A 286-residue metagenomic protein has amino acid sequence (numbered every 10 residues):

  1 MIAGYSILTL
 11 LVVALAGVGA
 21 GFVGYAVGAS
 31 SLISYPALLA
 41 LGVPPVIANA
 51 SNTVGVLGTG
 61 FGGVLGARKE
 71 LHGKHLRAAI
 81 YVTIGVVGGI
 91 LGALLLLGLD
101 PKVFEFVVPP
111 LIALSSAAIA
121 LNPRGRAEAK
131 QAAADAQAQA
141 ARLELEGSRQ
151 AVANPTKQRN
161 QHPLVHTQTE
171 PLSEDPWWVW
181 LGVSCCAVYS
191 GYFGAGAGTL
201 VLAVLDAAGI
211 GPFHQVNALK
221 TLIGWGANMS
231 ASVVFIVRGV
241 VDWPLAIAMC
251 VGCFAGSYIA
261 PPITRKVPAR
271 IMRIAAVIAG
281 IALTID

Functional and structural regions predicted by a protein language model:
M1-P44, A132-N217: Selected transmembrane alpha-helices and immediately adjacent juxtamembrane segments of polytopic inner-membrane
I2-S6, L10, A14, N49 (+7 more regions): Hydrophobic, aromatic-rich alpha-helical transmembrane segments and their membrane-interface anchor motifs
V18, F22-A26, F61, A117 (+4 more regions): Hydrophobic/aromatic residues within the transmembrane alpha-helices of Major Facilitator Superfamily
A37, I47-T53, V204, Q215-A218 (+2 more regions): Residue-level recognition of specific faces of alpha-helices
A40, P45, I84-I90, S115 (+5 more regions): Small-residue-rich segments of transmembrane alpha-helices in multi-pass membrane proteins, especially helix faces
V43-N52, H75-I80, I210-T221: Membrane-interface alpha-helices at helix entry/exit sites of multi-pass transporters
S51-P110, L114-S115, N228-A279: Selective hydrophobic functional segments
F61-H72, P110-A151, P155-Q168, A282-D286: Transmembrane helix exit motif
